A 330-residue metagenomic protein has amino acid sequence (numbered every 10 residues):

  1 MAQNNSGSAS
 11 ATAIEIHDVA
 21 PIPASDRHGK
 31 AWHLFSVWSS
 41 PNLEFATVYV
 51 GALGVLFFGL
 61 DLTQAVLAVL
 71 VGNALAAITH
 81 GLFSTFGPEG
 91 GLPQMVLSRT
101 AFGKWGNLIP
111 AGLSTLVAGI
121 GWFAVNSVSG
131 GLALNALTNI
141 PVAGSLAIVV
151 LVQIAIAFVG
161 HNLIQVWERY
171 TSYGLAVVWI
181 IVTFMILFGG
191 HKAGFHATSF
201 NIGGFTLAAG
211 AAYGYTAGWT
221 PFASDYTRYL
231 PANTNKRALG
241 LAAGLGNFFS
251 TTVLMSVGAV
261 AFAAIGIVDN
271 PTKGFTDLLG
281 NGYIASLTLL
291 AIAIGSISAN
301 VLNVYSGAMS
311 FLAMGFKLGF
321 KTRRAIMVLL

Functional and structural regions predicted by a protein language model:
M1-Q64, I180, F205-G210, R228-A238: Membrane-interface "cap" regions at the ends of multi-pass membrane proteins
R27-A31, V159-S172, P221-F249, I267-T276 (+1 more regions): Hydrophobic, small-residue-rich membrane helices and short re-entrant helix-turn-helix hairpins that build
H28-S36, W105-L116, S199-A209, L279-G295: Select transmembrane alpha-helical segments in multipass membrane proteins
L53-S84, R99, G106-L108, F249: Extracellular loop-to-transmembrane helix junctions
N107-N139, V150, S296-A313: Hydrophobic transmembrane alpha-helices that form the core helical bundles of multi-pass secondary transporters
I140, Y173-T198, A212-A217, S256-A264: Hydrophobic alpha-helical segments and their helix-loop junctions in multi-pass secondary transporters
G144-I186, S199-N201, A242-A243: Membrane-interface loop-to-helix entry segments
V253-V304, K317: TM-loop-TM module centered on a large, flexible mid-protein loop between adjacent transmembrane helices in multi-pass
